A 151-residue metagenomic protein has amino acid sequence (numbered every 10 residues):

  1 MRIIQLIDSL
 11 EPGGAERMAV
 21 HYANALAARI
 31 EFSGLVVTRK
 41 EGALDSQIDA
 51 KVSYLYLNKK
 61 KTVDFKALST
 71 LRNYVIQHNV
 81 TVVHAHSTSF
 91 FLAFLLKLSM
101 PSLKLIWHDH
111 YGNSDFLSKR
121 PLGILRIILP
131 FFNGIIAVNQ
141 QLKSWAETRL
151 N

Functional and structural regions predicted by a protein language model:
M1-N151: Membrane-interface segments of envelope glycosyltransferases acting on lipid-linked substrates or membrane lipids
